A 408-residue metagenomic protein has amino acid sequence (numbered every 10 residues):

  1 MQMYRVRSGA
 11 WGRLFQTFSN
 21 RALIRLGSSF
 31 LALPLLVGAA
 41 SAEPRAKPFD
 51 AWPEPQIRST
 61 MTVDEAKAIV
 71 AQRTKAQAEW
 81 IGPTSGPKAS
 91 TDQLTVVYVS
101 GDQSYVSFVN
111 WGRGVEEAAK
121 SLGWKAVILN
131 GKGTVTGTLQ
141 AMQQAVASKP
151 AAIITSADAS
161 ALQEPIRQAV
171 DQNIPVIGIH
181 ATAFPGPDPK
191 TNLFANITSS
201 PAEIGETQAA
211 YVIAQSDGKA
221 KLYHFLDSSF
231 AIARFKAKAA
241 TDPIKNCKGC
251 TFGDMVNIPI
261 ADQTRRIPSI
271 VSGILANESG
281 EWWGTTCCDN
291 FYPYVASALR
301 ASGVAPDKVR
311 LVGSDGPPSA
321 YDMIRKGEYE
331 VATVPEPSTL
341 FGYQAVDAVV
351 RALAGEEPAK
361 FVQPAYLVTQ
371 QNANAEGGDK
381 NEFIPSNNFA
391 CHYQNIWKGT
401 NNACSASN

Functional and structural regions predicted by a protein language model:
M1-I24: N-terminal secretory signal peptides that target proteins for export/translocation
R25-G38: Bacterial N-terminal signal peptides
P44-L94, F341-N408: Hinge/cleft segment of the Venus flytrap/periplasmic-binding protein
A46-G114, L122, V127-L139, Q144 (+4 more regions): Extracytoplasmic "Venus flytrap"
S59, S160-E203, K221, P318-E330: Flexible loop/hinge segments that line or gate small-molecule binding clefts
V96-S100, V115-E117, E206-N257, V349-V350 (+1 more regions): An alpha-beta-alpha
T138, A195-L222, R234-F235, R266-P268 (+2 more regions): Hydrophobic alpha-helical segments within soluble ligand-binding/sensing domains
T155-D171, A240, P259-M323: Hydrophobic alpha-helical
